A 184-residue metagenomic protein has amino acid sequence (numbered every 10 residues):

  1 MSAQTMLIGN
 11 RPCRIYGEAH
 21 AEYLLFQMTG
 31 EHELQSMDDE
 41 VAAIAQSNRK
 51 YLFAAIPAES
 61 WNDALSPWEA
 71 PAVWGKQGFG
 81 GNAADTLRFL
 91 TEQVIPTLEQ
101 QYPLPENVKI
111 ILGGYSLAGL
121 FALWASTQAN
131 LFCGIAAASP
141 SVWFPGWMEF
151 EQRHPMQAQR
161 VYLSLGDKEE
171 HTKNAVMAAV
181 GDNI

Functional and structural regions predicted by a protein language model:
M1-T5: Short, hydrophobic/aromatic-rich segments at coil-to-beta transitions
G9-P12, H20-P103: Serine-hydrolase catalytic machinery in alpha/beta-hydrolase-like enzymes
F26-G30, S139, L165: The conserved beta1-alpha1 loop
P105-V108: Short helix-loop-beta connector
I111-G114, A138: Short beta-strand immediately N-terminal to the catalytic nucleophile in serine-hydrolase-like folds
G113-A118, A122: Gly/Ala-rich beta-loop-alpha elbow adjacent to hydrolase catalytic centers
W124-G134: Conserved hydrolase catalytic core segment
S141-I184: The feature captures the conserved acid-bearing segment of alpha/beta-hydrolase catalytic domains
